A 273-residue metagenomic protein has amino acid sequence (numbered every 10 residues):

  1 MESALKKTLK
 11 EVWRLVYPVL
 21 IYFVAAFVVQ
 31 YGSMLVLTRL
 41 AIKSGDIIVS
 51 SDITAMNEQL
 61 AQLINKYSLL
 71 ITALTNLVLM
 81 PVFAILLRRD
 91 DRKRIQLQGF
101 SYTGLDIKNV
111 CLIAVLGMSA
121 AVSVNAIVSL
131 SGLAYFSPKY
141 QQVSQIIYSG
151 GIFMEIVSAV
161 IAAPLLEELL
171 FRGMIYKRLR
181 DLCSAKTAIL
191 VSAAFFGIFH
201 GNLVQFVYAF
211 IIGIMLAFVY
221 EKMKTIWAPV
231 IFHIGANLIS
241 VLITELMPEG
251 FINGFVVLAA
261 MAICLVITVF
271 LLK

Functional and structural regions predicted by a protein language model:
M1-G99, I107, L238-K273: N-terminal, membrane-interfacial amphipathic/helix-forming hydrophobic leader that caps and precedes the first
V16-L20, L69-L70, I107-V115, F153-V157 (+4 more regions): Hydrophobic alpha-helical transmembrane segments
I21, A25, V29, L74-L79 (+7 more regions): Hydrophobic alpha-helical transmembrane segments of multipass integral membrane proteins, especially permease/channel
F23, F27-L35, A193, I198 (+1 more regions): Functionally important transmembrane alpha-helices
A41-S50, E58-I64, R94-A163, K177 (+2 more regions): Juxtamembrane helix-loop-helix connectors linking adjacent transmembrane helices in multi-pass membrane enzymes
L74-V78, F153, V157, V207-I214 (+2 more regions): Membrane-embedded alpha-helical segments of multi-pass membrane proteins, especially the transmembrane helices
M154-L169, D181-C183, Q205, F210-M215: Hydrophobic, membrane-facing alpha-helical anchors
L166-V191, F218-T225: Membrane-interface helix/loop boundary segments of multi-pass membrane proteins
